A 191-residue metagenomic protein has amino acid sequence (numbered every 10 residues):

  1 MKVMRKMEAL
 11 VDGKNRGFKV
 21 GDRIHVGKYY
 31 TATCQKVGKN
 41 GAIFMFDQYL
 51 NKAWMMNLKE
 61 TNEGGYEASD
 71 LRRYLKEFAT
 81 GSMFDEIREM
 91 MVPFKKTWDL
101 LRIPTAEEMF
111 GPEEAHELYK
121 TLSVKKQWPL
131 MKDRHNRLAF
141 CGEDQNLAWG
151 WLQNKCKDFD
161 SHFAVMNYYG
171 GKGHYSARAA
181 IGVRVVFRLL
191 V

Functional and structural regions predicted by a protein language model:
M1-V191: Collagenous Gly-X-Y triple-helix signature in extracellular proteins
